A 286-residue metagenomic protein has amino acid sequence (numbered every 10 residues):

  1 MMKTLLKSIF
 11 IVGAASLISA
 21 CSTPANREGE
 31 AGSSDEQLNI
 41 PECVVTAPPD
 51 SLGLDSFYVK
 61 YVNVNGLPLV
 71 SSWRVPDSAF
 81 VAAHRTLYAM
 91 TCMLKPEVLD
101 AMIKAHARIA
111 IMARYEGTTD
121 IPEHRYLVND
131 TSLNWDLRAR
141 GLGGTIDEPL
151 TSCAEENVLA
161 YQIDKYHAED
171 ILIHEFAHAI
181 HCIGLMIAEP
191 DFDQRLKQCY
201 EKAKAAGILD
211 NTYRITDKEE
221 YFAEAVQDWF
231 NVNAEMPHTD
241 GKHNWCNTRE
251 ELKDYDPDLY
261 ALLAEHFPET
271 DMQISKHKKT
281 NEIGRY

Functional and structural regions predicted by a protein language model:
M1-F10: Bacterial N-terminal signal peptides that target proteins for export
S19-A20: C-terminal motif of bacterial Sec signal peptides marking the signal peptidase cleavage site
T23: Short, conserved catalytic or interaction motifs in soluble domains
N26-E30: N-terminal export/targeting leaders of redox proteins
A31-Q37: Acidic/polar, low-complexity intrinsically disordered N-terminal segments immediately downstream of a Sec signal
L38-C43, P49-V59, V64-L67, S72 (+1 more regions): Acidic/His-rich structured neighborhood in mature extracellular/periplasmic domains
S51-S56, V70, N129-Q162, L196-Y286: Metalloprotease/metallohydrolase-associated module, dominated by Zn2+-dependent proteases
